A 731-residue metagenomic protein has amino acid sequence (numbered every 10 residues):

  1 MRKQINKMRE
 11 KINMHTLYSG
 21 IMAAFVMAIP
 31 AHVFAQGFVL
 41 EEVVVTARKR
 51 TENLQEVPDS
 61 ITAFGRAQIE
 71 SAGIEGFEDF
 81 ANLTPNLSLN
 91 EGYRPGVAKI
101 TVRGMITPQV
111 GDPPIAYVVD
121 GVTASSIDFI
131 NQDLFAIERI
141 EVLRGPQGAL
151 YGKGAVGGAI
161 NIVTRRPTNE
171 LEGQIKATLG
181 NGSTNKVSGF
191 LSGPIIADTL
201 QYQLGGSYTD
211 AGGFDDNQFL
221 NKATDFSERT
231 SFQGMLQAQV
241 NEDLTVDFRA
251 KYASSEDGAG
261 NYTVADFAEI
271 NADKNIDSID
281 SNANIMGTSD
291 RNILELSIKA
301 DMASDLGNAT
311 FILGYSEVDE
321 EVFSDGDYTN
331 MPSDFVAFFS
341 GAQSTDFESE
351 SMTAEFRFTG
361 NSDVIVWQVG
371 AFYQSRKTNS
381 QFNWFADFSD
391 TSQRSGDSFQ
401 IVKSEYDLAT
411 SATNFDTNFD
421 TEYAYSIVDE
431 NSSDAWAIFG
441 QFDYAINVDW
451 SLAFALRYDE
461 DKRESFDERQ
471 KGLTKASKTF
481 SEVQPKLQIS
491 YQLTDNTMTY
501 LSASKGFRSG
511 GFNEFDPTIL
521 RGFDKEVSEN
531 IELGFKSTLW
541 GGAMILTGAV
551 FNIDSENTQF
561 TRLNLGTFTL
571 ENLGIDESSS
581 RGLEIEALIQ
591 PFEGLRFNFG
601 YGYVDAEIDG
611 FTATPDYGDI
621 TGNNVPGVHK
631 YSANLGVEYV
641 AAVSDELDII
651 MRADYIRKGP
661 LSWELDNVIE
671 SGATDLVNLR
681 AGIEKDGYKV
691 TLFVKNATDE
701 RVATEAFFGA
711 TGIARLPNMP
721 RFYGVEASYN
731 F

Functional and structural regions predicted by a protein language model:
Q4, Q36-E170, L533: Acidic, small-polar-rich N-terminal luminal/periplasmic segments of exported/outer-membrane proteins
A98, P113-P114, S126, F135-E138 (+7 more regions): Outer-membrane beta-barrel translocator/receptor signature
N221, S227-Q368, Q374-K377, I545-L546: Outer-membrane beta-barrel domain signature, strongest for Gram-negative TonB-dependent receptors and also present
Q237-E242, F358-T359, V364, G370-Q374 (+3 more regions): Structural signature of Gram-negative outer-membrane beta-barrels, strongest in the C-terminal barrel of TonB-dependent
S254-I270, K377-N379, K462-E464, S477 (+6 more regions): Surface-exposed extracellular loop regions of Gram-negative outer-membrane beta-barrel proteins, predominantly
S297-S304, N308-G326, Q492, M498-S504 (+5 more regions): Membrane-embedded beta-barrel scaffold of Gram-negative outer-membrane proteins
V366-Q368, Q374, V448-L452, N552-D554 (+2 more regions): Gram-negative outer-membrane beta-barrel transporters
D554, I656-E664, I683-F731: C-terminal beta-signal and adjacent terminal beta-strands/loops of Gram-negative outer-membrane beta-barrel proteins
